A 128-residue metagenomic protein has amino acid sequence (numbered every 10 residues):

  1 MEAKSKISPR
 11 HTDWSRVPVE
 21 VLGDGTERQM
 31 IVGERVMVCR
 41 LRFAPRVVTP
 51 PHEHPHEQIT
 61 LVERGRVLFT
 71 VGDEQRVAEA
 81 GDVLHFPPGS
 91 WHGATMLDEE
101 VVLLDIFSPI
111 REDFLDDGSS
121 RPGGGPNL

Functional and structural regions predicted by a protein language model:
M1-R35, C39, G118-L128: A short, N-terminal "cap"/entry segment at the start of jelly-roll beta-barrel domains of the cupin/DSBH fold
L22, M37-E53: Conserved short histidine dyad/triad with adjacent acidic residue
E34, T70-E74, L97: Short strand-coil-strand connectors
C39, V48-T49, G65-T70, L84: Short beta-strand segments in beta-sandwich/barrel cores
F43-A44, E53-F69: Short, conserved beta-strand element in jelly-roll/cupin
R66-L68, Q75, W91, E100: Structural motif
E74-P88: Short acidic-glycine-tyrosine-enriched beta hairpin
P88-D113: Ligand-binding loop in jelly-roll beta-barrel domains
